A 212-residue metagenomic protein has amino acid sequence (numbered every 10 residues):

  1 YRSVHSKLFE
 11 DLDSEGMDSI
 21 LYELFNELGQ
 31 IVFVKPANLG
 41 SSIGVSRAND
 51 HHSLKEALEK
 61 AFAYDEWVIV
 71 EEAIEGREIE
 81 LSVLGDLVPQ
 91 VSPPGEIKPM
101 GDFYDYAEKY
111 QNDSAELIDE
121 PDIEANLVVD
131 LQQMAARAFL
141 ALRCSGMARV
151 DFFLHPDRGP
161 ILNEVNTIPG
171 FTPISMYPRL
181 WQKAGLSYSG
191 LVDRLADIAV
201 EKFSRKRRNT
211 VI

Functional and structural regions predicted by a protein language model:
Y1-E71, E75-G76: Active-site nucleotide/adenylate-binding loops and adjacent lid/helix of ATP-dependent enzymes
F9, G95-I97, N166: Residue-level structural signal for beta-strand termini and adjacent loop
E23-L24, D86-L87, R207-N209: Short, hinge-like loop/turn segments at secondary-structure boundaries
G29, N49-Q133, L154, G159-I161: Phosphate-binding site of ATP-dependent enzymes
S41, D102, G170: Conserved protein kinase catalytic core
S42, A115-I118, P173-Y177: Short small-residue beta-strand/loop micro-motif enriched in glycine and branched aliphatics
E124-I212: ATP-dependent carboxylate activation and anion-phosphoryl transfer catalytic cores that bind Mg-ATP to form
